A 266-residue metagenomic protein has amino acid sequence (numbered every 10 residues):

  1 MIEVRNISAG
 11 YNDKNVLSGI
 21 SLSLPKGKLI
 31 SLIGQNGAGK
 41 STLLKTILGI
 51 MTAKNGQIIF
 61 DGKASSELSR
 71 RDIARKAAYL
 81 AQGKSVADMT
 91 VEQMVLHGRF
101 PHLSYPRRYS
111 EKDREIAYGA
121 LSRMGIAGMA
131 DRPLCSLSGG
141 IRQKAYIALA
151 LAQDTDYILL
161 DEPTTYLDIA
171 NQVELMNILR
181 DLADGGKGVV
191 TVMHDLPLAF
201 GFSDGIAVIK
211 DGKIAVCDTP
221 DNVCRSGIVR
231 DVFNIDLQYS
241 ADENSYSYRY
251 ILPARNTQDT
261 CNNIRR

Functional and structural regions predicted by a protein language model:
I33-Q35: The feature captures the beta-strand-to-loop junction immediately N-terminal to the Walker
L48: Helix-to-loop junction immediately C-terminal to a conserved catalytic motif
G56-A64, I73: Conserved ABC transporter NBD signature motif
R108, P133-L137: Conserved ABC ATPase signature
I158-E162: Catalytic Walker B motif of ABC-type/P-loop ATPase nucleotide-binding domains
V232-R266: ABC ATPase nucleotide-binding domains
